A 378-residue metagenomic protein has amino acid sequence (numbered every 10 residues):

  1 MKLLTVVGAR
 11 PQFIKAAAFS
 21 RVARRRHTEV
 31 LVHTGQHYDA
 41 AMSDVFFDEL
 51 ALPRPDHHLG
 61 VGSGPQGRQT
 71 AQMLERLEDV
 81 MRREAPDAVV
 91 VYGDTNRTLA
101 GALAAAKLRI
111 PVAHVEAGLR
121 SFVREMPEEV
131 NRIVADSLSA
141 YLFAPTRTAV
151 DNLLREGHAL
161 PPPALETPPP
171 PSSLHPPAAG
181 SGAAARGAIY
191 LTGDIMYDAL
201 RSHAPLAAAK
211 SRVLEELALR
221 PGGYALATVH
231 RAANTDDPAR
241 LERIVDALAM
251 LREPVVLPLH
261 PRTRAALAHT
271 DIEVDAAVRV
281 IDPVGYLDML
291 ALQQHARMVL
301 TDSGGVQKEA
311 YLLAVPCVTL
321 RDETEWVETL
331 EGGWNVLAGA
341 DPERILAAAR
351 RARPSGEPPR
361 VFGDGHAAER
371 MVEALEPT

Functional and structural regions predicted by a protein language model:
L4-V7, F13-A18, V22, V45-F46 (+2 more regions): Active-site and donor-binding regions of nucleotide-sugar-utilizing enzymes
F19-T28, A247-L251: A short, Lys/Arg-enriched amphipathic alpha-helix followed by its capping loop at the start of a domain
E29-Q36, L142, P254-P261: Short internal beta-strands
H37-A41, G60, L138-T235, A338: A nucleotide-sugar donor-handling region in carbohydrate enzymes
H37-P53: N-terminal beta-loop-helix "entrance" segment that forms/cooperates in small-molecule cofactor or anionic ligand
D44-F46, G64, L206-H295: Donor-nucleotide binding loops and adjacent catalytic segments primarily of GT-B fold Leloir glycosyltransferases
F47, T148, E166-S173, V336-T378: Leloir-type glycosyltransferase catalytic cores
V91-Y92, A102, H114, L142 (+1 more regions): A donor-sugar binding/catalytic signature common to diverse glycosyltransferases and related nucleotide-sugar
